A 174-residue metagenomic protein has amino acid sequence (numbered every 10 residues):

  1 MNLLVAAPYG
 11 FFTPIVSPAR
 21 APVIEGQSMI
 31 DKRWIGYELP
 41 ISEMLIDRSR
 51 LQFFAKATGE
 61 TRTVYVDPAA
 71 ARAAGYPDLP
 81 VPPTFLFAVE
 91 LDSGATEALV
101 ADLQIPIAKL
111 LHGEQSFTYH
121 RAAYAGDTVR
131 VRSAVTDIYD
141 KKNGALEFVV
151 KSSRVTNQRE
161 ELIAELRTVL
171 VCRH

Functional and structural regions predicted by a protein language model:
M1-S28: N-terminal amphipathic/basic-hydrophobic helices that include classical n-h-c signal peptides and signal-anchor
A6-P8, P18, I46, E60 (+1 more regions): Intrinsically disordered, low-complexity sequence elements enriched in Ser/Thr/Gly/Pro
Y9-G10, Q52, L146: Short non-domain terminal segments
I24-E114: Hot-dog-fold acyl-thioester-processing enzymes
Q27-I30, E114, Y119-H174: HotDog/MaoC-like acyl-thioester-processing domains
